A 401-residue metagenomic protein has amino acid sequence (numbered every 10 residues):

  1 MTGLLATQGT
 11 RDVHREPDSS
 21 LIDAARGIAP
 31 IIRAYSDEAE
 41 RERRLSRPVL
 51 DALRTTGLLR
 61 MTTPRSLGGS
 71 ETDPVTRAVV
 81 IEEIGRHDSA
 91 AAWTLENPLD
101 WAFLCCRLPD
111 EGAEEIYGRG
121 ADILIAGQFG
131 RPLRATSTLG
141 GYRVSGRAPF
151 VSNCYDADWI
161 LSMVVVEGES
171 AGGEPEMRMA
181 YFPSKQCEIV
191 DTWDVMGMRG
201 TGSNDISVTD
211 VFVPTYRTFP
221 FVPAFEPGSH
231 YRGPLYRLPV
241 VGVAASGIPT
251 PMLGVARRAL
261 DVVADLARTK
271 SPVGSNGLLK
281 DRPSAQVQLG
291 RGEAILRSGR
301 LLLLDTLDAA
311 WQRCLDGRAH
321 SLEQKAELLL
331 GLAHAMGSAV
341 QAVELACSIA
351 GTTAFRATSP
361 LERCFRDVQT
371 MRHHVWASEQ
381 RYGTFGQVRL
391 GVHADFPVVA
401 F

Functional and structural regions predicted by a protein language model:
M1-D23, G27, V399-F401: Basic/polar N-terminal segments that are highly enriched at the extreme N-terminus, encompassing both cleavable
R26, G254, G290-R297, L329 (+2 more regions): Generic structural signal for well-ordered, non-transmembrane alpha-helical segments in soluble/cytosolic regions
R33, D37-E40, S298-H334, E344-F355: C-terminal helix-coil-helix/basic helical segment that borders enzyme active sites and/or dimer interfaces and provides
R47-T55, R60-A157: Glycine-rich flavin
L53, A256, G299: Residue-level signal for inorganic ion chemistry
R147-C187, T192: DPxDG-like acidic metal-binding loop motif
M196-G197, S203-L296: Glycine-rich beta->alpha junctions and the first turn(s) of the following alpha-helix
A350-F401: Glycine-rich phosphate/cofactor-binding loops in nucleotide/flavin-utilizing enzymes
